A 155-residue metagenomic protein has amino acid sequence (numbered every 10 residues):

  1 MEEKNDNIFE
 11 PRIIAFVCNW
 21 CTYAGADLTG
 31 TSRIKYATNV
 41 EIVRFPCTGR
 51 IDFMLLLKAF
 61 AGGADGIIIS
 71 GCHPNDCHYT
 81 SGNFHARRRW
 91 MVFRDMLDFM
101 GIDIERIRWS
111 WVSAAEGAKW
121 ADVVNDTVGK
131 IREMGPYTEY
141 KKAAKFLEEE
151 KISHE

Functional and structural regions predicted by a protein language model:
M1-E155: Iron-sulfur-associated redox domains of electron-transfer enzymes in respiratory and anaerobic energy metabolism
